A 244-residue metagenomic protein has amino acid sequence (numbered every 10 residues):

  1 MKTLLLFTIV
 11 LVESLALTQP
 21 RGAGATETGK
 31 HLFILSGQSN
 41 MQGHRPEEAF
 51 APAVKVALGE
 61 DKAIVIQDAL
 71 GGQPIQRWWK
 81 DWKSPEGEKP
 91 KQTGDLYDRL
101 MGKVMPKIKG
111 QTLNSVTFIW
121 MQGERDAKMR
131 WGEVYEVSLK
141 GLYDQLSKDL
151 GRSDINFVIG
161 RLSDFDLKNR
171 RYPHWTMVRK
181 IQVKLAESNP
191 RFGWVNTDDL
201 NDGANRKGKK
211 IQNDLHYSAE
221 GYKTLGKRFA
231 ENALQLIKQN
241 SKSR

Functional and structural regions predicted by a protein language model:
L5-A16: Bacterial N-terminal signal peptides
R21-R244: Cell-envelope and extracellular/periplasmic
